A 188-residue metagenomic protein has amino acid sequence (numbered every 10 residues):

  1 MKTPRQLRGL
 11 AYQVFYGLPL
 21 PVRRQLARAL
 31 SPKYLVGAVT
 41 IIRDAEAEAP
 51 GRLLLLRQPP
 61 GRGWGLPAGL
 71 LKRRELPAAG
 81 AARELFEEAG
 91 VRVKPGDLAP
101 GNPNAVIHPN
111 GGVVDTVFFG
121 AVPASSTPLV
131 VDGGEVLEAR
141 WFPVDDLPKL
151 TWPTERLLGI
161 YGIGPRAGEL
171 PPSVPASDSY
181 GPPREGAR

Functional and structural regions predicted by a protein language model:
M1-V39: Acidic, metal-coordinating catalytic segment for phosphate/diphosphate chemistry, firing primarily on the Nudix
V36-A38, G51, V114-T116, L137: Change "...and in nucleic-acid phosphodiester-cleaving endonucleases..." to "...and in nucleic-acid processing enzymes
A45-G51, N110-G111: Short, solvent-exposed loop/turn segments that connect beta-strands within catalytic domains and beta-strand-rich
A49-E88, R188: Conserved Nudix-box catalytic region and its N-terminal flanking loop in Nudix hydrolases and closely related
R62-G63, G133-R188: Nudix hydrolase/Nudix homology domain
R92-N102: A short coil-to-beta-strand element that immediately follows conserved catalytic motifs
N104-P128, Y161: Active-site-adjacent beta-strand/loop module that shapes the phosphate/pyrophosphate-binding cleft
